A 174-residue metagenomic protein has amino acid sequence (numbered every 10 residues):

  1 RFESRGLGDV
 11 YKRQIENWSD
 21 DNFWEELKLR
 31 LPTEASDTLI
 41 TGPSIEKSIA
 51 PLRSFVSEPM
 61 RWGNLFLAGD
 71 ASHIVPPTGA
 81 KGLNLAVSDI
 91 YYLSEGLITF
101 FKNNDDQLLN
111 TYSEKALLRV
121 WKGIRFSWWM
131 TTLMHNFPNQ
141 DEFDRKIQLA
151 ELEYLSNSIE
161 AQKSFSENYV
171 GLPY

Functional and structural regions predicted by a protein language model:
R1-Y11: Single conserved hydrophobic/aromatic residue that forms the stacking wall/gate of nucleotide- or nucleobase-binding
E3, L83-A86: Short, conserved glycine- and acidic-residue-centered signature motifs in active-site or ligand-binding loops
R13-G82: FAD/FMN-dependent oxidoreductases across multiple families
T33-I40, A80, E95-Y174: C-terminal helical "tail/cap" subdomain of flavin- and related membrane-associated enzymes
M60, V87-I98, K102: Extended, folded domain segments that form the structural surfaces/walls around functional sites
